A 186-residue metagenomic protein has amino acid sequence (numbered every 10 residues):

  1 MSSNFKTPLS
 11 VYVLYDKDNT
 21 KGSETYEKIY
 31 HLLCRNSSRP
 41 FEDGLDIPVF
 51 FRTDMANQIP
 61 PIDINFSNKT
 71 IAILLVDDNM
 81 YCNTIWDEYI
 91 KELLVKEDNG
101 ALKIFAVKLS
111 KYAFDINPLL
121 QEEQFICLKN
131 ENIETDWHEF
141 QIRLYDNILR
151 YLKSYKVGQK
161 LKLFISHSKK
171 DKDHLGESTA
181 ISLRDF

Functional and structural regions predicted by a protein language model:
M1-L75, L93-G100, E131-F186: Conserved N-terminal substructure of TIR/SEFIR domains
N68, L74-Y112: Amphipathic helical hotspot of TIR/SEFIR-family domains
N83-W86, I116-N117, L175-G176: Short glycine-/acidic-enriched loop or helix-start segments at secondary-structure transitions that form or flank
K103, Q121, L161: Residues that flank catalytic or metal-binding motifs in active/ligand-binding sites
I104-A106, Q124-C127: Conserved beta-strand scaffold positions in the cores of enzyme catalytic domains, especially in NTP/NDP-utilizing
K108, I116, L128-E131: Acidic metal-coordinating catalytic centers involved in nucleic-acid phosphodiester chemistry
Y112-F125: Glycine-rich, charge-decorated loop segments at or immediately adjacent to ligand/cofactor-binding or catalytic sites
